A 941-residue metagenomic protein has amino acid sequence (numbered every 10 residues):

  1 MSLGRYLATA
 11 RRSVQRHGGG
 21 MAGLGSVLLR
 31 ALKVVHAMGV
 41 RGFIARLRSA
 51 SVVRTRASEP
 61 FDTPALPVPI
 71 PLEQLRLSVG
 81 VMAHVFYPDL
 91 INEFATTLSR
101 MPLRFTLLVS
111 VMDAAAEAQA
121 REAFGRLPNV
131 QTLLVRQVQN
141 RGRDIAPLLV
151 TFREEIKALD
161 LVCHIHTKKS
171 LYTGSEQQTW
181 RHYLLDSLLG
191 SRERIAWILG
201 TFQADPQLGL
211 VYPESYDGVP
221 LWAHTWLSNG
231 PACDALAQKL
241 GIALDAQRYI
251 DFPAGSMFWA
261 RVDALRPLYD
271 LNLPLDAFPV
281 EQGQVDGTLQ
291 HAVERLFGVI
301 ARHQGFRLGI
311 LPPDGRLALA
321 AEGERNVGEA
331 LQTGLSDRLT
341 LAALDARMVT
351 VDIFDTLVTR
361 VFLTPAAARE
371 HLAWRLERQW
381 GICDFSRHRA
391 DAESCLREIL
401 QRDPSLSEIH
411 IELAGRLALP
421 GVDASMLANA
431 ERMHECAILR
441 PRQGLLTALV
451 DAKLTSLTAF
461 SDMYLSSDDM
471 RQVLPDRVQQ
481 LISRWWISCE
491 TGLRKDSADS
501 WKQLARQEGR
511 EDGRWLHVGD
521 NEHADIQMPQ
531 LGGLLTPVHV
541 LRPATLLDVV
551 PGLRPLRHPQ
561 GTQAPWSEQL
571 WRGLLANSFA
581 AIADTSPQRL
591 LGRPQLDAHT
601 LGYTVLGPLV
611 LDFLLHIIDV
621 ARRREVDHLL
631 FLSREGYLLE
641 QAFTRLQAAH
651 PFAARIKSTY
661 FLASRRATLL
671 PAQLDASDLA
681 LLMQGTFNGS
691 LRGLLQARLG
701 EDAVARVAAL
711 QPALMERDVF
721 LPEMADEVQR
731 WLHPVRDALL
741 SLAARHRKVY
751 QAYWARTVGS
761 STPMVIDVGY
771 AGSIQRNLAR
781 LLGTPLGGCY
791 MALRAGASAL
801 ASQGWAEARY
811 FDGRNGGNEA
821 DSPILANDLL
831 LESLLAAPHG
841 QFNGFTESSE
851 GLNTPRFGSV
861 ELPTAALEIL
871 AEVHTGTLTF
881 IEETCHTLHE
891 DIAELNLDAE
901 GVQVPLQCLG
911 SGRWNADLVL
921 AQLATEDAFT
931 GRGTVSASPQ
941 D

Functional and structural regions predicted by a protein language model:
S2-T333, V935: ER/Golgi luminal nucleotide-sugar-dependent glycosyltransferases, focusing on the catalytic module
A45, S49-F61, P88, V111-A116 (+4 more regions): Long, low-complexity, Lys/Arg-enriched
L90-I91, A116-Q119, S170-S175, D217-A223 (+14 more regions): Short catalytic/ligand-binding loop motif for oxyanion handling, primarily in non-cytosolic enzymes, centered on
T96-L98, E117-N129, T225-G230, A373 (+5 more regions): Short, aromatic/basic amphipathic alpha-helical patches
L339-R387: Active-site neighborhood of HAD-like aspartate-dependent phosphohydrolases
A368, L372-L376, W380-N429: A metal-dependent, Asp-based hydrolase signature
G421-P475, R484-S488, L630-L632: Substrate-recognition element of Asp-dependent hydrolases with the DxDx(T/V) motif
D496-H523: Conserved Lys-Pro-Asp/Glu-containing loop-to-beta segment of HAD-superfamily phosphomonoesterases, centered on
